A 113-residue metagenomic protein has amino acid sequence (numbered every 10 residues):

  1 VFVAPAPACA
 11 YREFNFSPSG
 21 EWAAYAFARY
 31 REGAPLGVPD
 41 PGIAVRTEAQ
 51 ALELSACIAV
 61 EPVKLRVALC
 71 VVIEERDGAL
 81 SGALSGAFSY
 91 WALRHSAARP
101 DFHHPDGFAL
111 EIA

Functional and structural regions predicted by a protein language model:
F2-D40: Extracellular/luminal beta-rich ligand-recognition and adhesion surfaces characterized by aromatic-Gly/Pro-enriched
P5-Y11, K64-A113: Acidic/polar low-complexity flexible segments
C9, Q50-L52: Phosphate/nucleotide-binding catalytic core
G37-P39, E53, W91-A92: Short amphipathic alpha-helical surface micro-motifs
D40-T47: Beta-strand-rich interaction surfaces with strong enrichment in secreted/lumenal proteins
L52-I58: Short, well-ordered beta-strand segments enriched in hydrophobic/aromatic residues
A59-V63: Short solvent-exposed strand-capping/beta-turn motif centered on an Asx-Ser/Thr pair
